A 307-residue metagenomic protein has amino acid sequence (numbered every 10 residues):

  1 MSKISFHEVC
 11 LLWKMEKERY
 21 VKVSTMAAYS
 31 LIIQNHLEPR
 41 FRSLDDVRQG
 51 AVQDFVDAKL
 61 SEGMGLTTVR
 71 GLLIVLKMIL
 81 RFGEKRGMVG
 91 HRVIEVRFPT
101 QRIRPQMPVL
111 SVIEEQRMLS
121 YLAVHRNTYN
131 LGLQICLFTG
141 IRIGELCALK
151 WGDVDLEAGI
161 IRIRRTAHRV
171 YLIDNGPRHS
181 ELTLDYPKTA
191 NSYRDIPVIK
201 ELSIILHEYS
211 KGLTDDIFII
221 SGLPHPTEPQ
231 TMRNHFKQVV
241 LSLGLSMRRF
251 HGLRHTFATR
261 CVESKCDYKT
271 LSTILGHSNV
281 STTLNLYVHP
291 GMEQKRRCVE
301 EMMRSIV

Functional and structural regions predicted by a protein language model:
S2-H7, K14-M88, R104, P226-T231 (+1 more regions): N-terminal core-binding DNA-recognition domain of tyrosine site-specific recombinases/integrases
Y20, A167, S203, L275-E301: Catalytic-site neighborhood detector that most strongly recognizes the C-terminal catalytic loop/helix of tyrosine
D45-D46, M88-R92, Q101-S120, V170-I199 (+1 more regions): DNA breakage-rejoining catalytic core of tyrosine-based enzymes
G50, R102-T128, F138-I141, L149 (+1 more regions): Long, amphipathic, Lys/Arg-enriched alpha-helical "connector/arm" segment
F55, M118-Y121, I173-P177, N285 (+1 more regions): DNA/chromatin major-groove-contacting recognition/catalytic segments
T67, K85, Q134, F138 (+5 more regions): C-terminal catalytic core of tyrosine-transesterase DNA break-rejoin enzymes
R81-H91, C136-Y171, N175-G176, K269: Short, charged phosphate-coordinating catalytic segments
G176, P197-S246: Active-site/catalytic core of tyrosine-dependent DNA strand-transfer enzymes
